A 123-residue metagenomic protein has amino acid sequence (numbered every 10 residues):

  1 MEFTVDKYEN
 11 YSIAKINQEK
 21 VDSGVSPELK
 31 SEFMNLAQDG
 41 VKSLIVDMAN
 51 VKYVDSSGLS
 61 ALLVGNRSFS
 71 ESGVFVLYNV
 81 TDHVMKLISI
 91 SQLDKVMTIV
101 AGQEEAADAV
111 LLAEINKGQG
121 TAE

Functional and structural regions predicted by a protein language model:
E2-M34: STAS-typified acidic loop motif
T4-D6, Y78, T98-V100: General small-molecule cofactor/ligand-binding pocket signal
N10, D82, E104: Residues that form or immediately flank small-molecule/cofactor binding pockets and catalytic motifs
V21-M97: Amphipathic alpha-helical interaction surfaces in cytosolic regulatory modules
A101-E123: A charged, well-structured terminal subsegment
